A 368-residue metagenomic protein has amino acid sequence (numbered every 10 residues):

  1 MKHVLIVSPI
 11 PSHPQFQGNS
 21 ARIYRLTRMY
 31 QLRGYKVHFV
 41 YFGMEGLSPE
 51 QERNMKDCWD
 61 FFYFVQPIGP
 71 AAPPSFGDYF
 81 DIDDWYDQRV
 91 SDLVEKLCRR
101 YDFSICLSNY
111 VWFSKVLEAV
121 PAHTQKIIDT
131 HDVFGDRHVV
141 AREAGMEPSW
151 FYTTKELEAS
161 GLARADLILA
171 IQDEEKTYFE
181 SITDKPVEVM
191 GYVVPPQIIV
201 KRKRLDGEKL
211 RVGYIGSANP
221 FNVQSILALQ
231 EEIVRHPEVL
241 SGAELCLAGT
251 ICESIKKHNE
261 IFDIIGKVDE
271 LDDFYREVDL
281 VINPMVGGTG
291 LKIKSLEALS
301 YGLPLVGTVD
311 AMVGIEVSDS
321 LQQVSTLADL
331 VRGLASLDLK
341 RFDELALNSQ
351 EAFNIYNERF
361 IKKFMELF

Functional and structural regions predicted by a protein language model:
M1-F61, Y101, H236: N-terminal subdomain of nucleotide-sugar transferases
R22, S181, V189-E260, I264 (+1 more regions): Conserved catalytic-core segment of nucleotide-activated headgroup transferases in glycan assembly
R25-L26, D92-K96, F134-G135, G145-I168: Membrane-proximal helix-turn-helix segments that form the acceptor-binding/catalytic region of lipid-linked
V120-V139: Active-site proximal beta-strand in glycosyltransferases
I127, F151, A159-I199: Donor nucleotide-sugar binding/catalytic pocket of nucleotide-sugar-dependent glycosyltransferases
D166, R276-G290, Y301-L303: Acidic donor-binding loop of glycosyltransferase active sites
K294-E297, P304-T308: Short hydrophobic beta-strand element within catalytic cores of glycosyltransferases and related nucleotide-activated
K340-F368: A charged, aromatic-enriched C-terminal amphipathic alpha-helix characteristic of glycosyltransferases across folds
